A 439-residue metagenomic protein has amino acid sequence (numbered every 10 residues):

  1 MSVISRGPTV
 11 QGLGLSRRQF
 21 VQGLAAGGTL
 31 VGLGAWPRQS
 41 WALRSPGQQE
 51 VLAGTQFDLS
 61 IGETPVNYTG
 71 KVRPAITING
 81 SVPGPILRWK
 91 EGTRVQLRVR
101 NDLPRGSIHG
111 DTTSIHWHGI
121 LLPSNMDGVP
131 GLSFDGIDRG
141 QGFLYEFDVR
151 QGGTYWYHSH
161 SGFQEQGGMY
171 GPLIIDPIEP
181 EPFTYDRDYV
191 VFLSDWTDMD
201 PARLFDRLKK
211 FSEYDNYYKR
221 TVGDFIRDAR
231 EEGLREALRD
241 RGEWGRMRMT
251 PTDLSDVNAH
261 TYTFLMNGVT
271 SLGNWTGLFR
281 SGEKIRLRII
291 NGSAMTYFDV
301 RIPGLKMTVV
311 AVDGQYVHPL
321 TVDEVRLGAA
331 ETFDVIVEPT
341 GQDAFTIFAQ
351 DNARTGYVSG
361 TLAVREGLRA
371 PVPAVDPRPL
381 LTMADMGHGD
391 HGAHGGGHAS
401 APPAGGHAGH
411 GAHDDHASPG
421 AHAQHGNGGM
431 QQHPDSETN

Functional and structural regions predicted by a protein language model:
V3-G14, G23-A329, V335-I336, E366-M430: Histidine-centered copper-binding motifs that mark active-site loops of extracellular/periplasmic copper enzymes
G128, S436-N439: Short, intrinsically disordered, charge-balanced linker/junction segments flanking boundaries in proteins
F163, D343-V372: Terminal connector regions
